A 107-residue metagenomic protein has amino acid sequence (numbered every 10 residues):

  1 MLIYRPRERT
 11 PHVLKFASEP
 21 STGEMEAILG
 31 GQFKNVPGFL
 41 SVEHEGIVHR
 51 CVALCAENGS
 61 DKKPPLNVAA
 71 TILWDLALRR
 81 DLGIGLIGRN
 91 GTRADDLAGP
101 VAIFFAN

Functional and structural regions predicted by a protein language model:
M1-N107: Detector for the mature cores of small, proteolytically processed and post-translationally modified peptide effectors
